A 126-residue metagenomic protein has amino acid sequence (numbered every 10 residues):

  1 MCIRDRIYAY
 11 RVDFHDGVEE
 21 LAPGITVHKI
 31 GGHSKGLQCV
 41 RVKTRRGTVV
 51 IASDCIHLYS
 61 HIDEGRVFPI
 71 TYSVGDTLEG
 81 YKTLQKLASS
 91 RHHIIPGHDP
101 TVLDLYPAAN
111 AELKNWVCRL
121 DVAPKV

Functional and structural regions predicted by a protein language model:
R4-K29, D76-R91: Metallo-beta-lactamase
E19, S34, T101: Residue-level detector of flexible, active-site-proximal loop/helix-junction positions within diverse enzyme catalytic
T26-V40: Active-site glycine- and acidic-residue-rich loops that bind and position anionic ligands or nucleotide-like cofactors
L37-R41, R45-V126: Cap/insert and terminal regions of metallo-dependent hydrolase folds
